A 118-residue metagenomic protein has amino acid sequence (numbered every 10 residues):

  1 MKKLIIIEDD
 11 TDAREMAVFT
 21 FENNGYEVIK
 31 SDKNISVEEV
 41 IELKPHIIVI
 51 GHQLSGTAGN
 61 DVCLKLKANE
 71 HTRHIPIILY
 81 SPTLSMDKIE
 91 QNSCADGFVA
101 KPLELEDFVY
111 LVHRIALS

Functional and structural regions predicted by a protein language model:
I7-E8, S31, I48: Conserved sequence signature across two-component system core domains
D10-I29: Two-component/phosphorelay signaling modules centered on CheY-like receiver
K30, L54-T57: Residue-level signal for the "D+5" position in two-component response regulator receiver
K44-L54: Active-site beta3 strand of CheY-like receiver
N60-H71: Short amphipathic alpha-helix used as the core "switch/output" element in two-component signaling
D61, T83-K101, E106, Y110: Alpha4 helix (beta4-alpha4-beta5 surface) of REC/receiver domains from two-component response regulators
I78-Y80: Hydrophobic/aromatic residues positioned on beta-strands within the core alpha/beta folds
F108-S118: Receiver (REC) domain switch/output surface
